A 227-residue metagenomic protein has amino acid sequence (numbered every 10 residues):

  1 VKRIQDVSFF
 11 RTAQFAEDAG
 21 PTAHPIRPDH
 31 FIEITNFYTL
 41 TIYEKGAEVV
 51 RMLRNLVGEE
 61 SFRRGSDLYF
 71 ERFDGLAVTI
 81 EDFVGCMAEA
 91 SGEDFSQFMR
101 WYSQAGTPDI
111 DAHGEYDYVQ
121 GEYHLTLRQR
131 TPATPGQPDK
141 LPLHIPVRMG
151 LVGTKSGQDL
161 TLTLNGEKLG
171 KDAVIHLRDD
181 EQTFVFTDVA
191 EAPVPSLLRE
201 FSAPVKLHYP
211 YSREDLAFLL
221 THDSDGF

Functional and structural regions predicted by a protein language model:
V1-E115, L125: Hydrophobic alpha-helical and helix-loop surface patches within well-folded domains that function as non-catalytic
Q5, V49, V147-G150, L207-Y209: Short, surface-exposed linear patches
T12-A13, T39, F95, V119 (+2 more regions): Long, ordered, helix-rich scaffold segments
A19, H30, A47, S66 (+4 more regions): Solvent-exposed, flexible loop/coil residues
R72-V78, K171-Q182, P204-Y211: Short, exposed beta-strand "edge-strand" segments with a Pro/Gly-rich flavor and a Y/T-containing core
D94-Q97, T107-L197: Beta-strand-rich binding/interaction modules
